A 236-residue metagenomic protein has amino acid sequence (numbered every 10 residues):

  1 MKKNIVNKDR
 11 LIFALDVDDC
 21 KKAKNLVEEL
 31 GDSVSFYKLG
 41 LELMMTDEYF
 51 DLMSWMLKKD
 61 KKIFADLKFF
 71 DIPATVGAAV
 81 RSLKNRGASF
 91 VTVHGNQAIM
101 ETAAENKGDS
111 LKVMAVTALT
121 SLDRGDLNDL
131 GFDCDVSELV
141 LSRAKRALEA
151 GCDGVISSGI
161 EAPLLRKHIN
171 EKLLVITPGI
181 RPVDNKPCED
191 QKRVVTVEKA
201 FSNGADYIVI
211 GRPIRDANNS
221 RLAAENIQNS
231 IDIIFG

Functional and structural regions predicted by a protein language model:
M1-N25, L57, A162-P163, K167-N170 (+4 more regions): N-terminal amphipathic alpha-helix/helix-capping segment at the start of soluble metabolic enzymes
I5-L11, T75-P163, H168-I176, R181-P187: Conserved anion-binding
F13, Y37, K68, V91 (+5 more regions): Conserved, mostly hydrophobic/aromatic
L15-V17, L39-L43, A65-F69, V93-G95 (+4 more regions): A cross-domain feature marking catalytic cores of carbohydrate-active enzymes and several ubiquitous metabolic/repair
L26, A74-L83, L165, N185-D206 (+1 more regions): Catalytic cores of alpha/beta
D32, K59, R86, A150 (+1 more regions): Structural motif
F36-F90: Metabolite-binding pocket within alpha/beta catalytic cores that recognizes anionic/polar moieties
E101-N106, F201, I214-G236: C-terminal helical cap(s) of enzyme catalytic domains, especially alpha/beta-barrels
